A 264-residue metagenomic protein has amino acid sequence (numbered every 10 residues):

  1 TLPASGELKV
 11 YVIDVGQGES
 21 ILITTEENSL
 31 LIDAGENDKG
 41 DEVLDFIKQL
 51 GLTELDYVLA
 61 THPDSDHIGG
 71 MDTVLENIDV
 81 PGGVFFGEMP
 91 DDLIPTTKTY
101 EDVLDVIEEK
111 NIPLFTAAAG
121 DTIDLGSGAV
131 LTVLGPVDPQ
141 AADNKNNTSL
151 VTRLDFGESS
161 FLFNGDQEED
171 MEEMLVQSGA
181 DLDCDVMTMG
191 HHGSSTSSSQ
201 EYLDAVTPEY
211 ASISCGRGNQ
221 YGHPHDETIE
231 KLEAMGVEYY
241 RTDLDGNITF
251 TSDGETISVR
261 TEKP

Functional and structural regions predicted by a protein language model:
T1-P264: Non-globular, low-confidence helical/coil segments that flank catalytic cores
